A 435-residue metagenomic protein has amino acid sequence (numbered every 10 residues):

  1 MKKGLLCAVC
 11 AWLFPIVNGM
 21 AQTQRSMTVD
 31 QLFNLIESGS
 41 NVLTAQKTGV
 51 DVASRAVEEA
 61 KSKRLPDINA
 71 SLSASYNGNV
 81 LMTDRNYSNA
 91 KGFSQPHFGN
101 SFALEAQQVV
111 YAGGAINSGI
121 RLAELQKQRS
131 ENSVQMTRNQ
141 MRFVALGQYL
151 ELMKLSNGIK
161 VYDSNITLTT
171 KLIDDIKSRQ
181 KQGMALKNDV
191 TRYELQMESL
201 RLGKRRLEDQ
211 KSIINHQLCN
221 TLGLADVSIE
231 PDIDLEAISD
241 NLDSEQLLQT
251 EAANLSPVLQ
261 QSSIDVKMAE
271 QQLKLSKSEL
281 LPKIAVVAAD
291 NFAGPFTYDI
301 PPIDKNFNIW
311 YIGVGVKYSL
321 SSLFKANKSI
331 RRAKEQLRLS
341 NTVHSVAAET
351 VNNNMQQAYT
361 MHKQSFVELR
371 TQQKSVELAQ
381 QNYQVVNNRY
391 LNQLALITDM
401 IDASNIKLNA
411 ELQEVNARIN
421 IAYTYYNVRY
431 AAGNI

Functional and structural regions predicted by a protein language model:
M1-F33, I421, I435: Bacterial Sec-dependent N-terminal signal peptides
K3, M27-Q31, R55, R138-A253 (+3 more regions): Periplasmic alpha-helical coiled-coil/stalk elements that build and connect Gram-negative outer-membrane
M20-N69, S73, N79, A225-D226 (+2 more regions): Bacterial Sec-pathway N-terminal export signals of envelope proteins
Q22-R25, S71-Q108, L235-L242, K274 (+2 more regions): Small/polar, glycine/serine/threonine/aspartate-rich low-complexity segments that form flexible
V42-T48, K61-S62, P96, V110-R138 (+6 more regions): Sec/SRP-type N-terminal targeting helices
S199-L224, V376-N434: Short segments within alpha-helical structural elements
L247-A293: Acidic, glycine-rich loop-and-beta core segments that form the ion-binding/anion-interacting portion of active sites
